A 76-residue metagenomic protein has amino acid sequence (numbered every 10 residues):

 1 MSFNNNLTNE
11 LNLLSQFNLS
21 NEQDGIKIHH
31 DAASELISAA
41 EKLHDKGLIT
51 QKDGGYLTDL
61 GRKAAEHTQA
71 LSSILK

Functional and structural regions predicted by a protein language model:
M1-S38, A70, I74-K76: Short amphipathic alpha-helical interface segments
H44-G55: A short, conserved structural fragment
D53-K76: Accessory beta->alpha helical hairpin/"wing" motif in late/C-terminal subdomains of nucleic-acid enzymes
